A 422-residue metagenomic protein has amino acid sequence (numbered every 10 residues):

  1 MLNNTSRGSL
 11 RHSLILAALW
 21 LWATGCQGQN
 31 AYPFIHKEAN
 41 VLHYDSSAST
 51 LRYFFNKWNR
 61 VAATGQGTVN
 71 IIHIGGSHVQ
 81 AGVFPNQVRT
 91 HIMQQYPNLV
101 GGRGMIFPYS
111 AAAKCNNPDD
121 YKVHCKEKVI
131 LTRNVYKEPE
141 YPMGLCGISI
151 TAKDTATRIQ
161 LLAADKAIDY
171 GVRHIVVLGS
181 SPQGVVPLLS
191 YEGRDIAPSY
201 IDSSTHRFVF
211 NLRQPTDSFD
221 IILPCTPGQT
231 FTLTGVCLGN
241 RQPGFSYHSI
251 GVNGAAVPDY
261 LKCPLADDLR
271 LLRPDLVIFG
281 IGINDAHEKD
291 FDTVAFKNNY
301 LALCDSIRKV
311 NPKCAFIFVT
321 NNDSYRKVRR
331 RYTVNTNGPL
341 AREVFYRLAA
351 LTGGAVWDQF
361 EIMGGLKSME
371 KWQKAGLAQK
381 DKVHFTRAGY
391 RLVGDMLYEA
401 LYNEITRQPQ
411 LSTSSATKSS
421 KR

Functional and structural regions predicted by a protein language model:
M1-F34, E404, Q410-T413, S419-R422: Bacterial Sec-dependent N-terminal signal peptides
A31-H73, G144: Membrane/wall-proximal cationic-aromatic binding patches
S47-V61, P258-R270, N298-S306, L340: Alpha-helical scaffolding within the catalytic cores of extracellular/periplasmic polymer-degrading hydrolases
I74-S77, I250-G254, F279-N284, V319-D323 (+1 more regions): Active-site-proximal beta-strand/loop segments in catalytic clefts of secreted hydrolases
V79, V83, R89-P97, G282 (+4 more regions): Sec-exported extracytoplasmic/periplasmic mature domains
Q80-S190, S199-N298, H384: Conserved SGNH/GDSL esterase-like catalytic core that processes O-acyl groups on lipids and polysaccharides
N253, K262, D267, D323-R422: Catalytic His-Asp segment of secreted/periplasmic serine-dependent ester chemistry enzymes
L276-G282, Y300-C304, A315-T320, E343: Conserved, well-ordered alpha-helix/loop/beta-strand core segments that scaffold catalytic motifs
